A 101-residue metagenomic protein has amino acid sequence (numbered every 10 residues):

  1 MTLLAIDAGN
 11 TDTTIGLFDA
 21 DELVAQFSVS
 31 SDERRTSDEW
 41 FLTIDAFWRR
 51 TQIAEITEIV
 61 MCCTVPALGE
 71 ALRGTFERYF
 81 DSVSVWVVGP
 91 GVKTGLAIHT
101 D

Functional and structural regions predicted by a protein language model:
M1-V24: Gly/Thr-rich phosphate-binding beta-strand-loop-beta motif of the actin/hexokinase/Hsp70
T2-G9, S31-E39, L72-V83: Phosphate-binding glycine-rich loops and adjacent basic patches that engage nucleotide phosphates, nucleic-acid
G9-T11, I44, L68, K93: Short amphipathic alpha-helical surface micro-motifs
I15-F18, I44-F47, V85-G89: Short hydrophobic/aromatic-rich motifs at helix boundaries and adjacent loops
F18, S30, D38-I44, G74-F76 (+1 more regions): Surface-exposed beta-strand edges and their flanking turn/coil or helix-capping segments
D21, V29-D32, P90-K93: Short, solvent-exposed coil/turn elements at secondary-structure transition points
A25-D45, E58-E70: N-terminal beta-alpha supersecondary unit
R49-D101: Short beta-strand-loop/turn "lid" adjacent to the catalytic site in phosphate-handling enzymes
